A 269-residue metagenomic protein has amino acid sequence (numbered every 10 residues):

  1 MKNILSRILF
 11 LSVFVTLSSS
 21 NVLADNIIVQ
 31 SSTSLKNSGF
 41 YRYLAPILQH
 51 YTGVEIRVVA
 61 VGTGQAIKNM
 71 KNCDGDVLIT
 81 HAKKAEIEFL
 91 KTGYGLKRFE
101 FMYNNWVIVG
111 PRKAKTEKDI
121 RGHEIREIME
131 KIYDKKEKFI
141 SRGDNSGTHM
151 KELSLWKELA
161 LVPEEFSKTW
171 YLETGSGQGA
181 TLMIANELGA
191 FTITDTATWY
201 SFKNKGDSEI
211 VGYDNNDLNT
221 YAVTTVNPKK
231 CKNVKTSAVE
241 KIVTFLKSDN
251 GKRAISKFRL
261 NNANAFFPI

Functional and structural regions predicted by a protein language model:
M1-L9: Bacterial N-terminal signal peptides that target proteins for export
I8-S18: Bacterial N-terminal signal peptides
A24-T52, G64, K68-D74, A82-K83 (+3 more regions): Exported/periplasmic ABC-transporter solute-binding proteins
V77-Y103: Acidic, polar ligand-binding/catalytic clefts
Y103-N105, T220: Extracellular structured ligand-interaction cores
I108: Serine endopeptidase catalytic core focused on the charge-relay Asp
